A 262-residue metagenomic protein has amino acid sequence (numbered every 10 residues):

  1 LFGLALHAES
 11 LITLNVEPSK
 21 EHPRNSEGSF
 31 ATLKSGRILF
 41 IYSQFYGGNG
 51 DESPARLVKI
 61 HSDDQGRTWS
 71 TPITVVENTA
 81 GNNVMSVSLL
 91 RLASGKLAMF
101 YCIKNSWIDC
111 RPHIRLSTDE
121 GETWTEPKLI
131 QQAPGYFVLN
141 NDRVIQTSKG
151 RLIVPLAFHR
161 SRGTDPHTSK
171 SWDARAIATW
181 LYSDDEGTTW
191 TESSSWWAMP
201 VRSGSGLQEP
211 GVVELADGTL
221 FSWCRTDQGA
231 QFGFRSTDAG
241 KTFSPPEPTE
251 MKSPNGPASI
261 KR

Functional and structural regions predicted by a protein language model:
L4-R262: Asp-box/BNR beta-propeller blade signature and adjacent active/binding-site loops in extracellular glycan-interacting
